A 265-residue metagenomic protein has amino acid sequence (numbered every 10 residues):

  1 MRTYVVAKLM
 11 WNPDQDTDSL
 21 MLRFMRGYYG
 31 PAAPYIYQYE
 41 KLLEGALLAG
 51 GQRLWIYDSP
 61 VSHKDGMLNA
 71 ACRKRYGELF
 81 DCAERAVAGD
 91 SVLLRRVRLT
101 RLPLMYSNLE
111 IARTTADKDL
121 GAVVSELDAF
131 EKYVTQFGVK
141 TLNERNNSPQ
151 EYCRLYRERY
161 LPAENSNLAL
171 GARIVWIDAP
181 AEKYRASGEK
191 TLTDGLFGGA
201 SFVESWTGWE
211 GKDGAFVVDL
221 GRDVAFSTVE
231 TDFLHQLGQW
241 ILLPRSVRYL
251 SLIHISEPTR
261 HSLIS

Functional and structural regions predicted by a protein language model:
M1-K8, S246: Short secondary-structure boundary/capping segments
V6-W176: Catalytic domains of carbohydrate-active enzymes that cleave complex glycans
Y160-F226, L234-L243: Disordered, acidic Ser/Thr/Pro-rich linker "stalks" and the adjacent N-terminal cap of the next globular domain
W240-L252: Short, surface-exposed beta-strand/strand-loop-strand elements in extracellular ectodomains
L250-I264: Residue-level detector of conserved catalytic or cofactor/ligand-binding positions in enzyme active sites
